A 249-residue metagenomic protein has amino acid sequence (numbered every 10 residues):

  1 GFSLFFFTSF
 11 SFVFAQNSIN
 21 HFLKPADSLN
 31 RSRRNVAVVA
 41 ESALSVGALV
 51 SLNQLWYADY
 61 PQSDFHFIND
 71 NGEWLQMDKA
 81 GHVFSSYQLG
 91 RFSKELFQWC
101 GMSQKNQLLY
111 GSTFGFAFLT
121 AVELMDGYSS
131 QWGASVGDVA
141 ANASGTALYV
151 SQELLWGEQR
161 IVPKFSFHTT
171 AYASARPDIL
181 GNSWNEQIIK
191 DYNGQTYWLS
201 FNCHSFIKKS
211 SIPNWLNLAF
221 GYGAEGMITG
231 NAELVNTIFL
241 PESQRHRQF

Functional and structural regions predicted by a protein language model:
L4-F7, S11-K79, V83-G90, K94-M102 (+2 more regions): N-terminal targeting leaders of membrane proteins
L29-R34, Q98-Y110, S151-R160, S205-L216: Short loop/turn motifs that connect adjacent beta-strands in outer-membrane beta-barrel proteins
F114, F118, I161-P163, N214-F220: Transmembrane beta-strands of outer-membrane beta-barrel proteins
V122-A143: Interfacial helix-loop-helix junctions of multi-pass membrane proteins
A147-L148, Y197-C203: Residues on the lipid-exposed face of transmembrane beta-strands in outer-membrane beta-barrel proteins
F167-A171, Y222-I228: Transmembrane beta-strands of outer-membrane beta-barrel pores
R176-D178, N231-T237: Outer-membrane beta-barrel translocator domains and adjoining extracellular loop/strand segments of Gram-negative
D191-Y197, N214, R245-F249: Residues that define the transmembrane beta-barrel architecture of outer-membrane proteins
